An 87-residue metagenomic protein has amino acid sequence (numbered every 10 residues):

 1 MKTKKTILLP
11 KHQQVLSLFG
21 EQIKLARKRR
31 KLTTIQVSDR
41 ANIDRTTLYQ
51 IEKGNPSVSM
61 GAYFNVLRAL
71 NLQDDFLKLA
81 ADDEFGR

Functional and structural regions predicted by a protein language model:
K5-R29: A short, Lys/Arg-rich alpha-helix, primarily the initiator
E21, K31-T33, V58: Residue-level signal for the short linker/turn that defines the boundary of a DNA-recognition helix
R27, S38, L67: The alpha-helix within a helix-turn-helix
K31-Y49: Short alpha-helical DNA-recognition segment
N55-R68: Short, basic-rich loop-to-helix N-cap that marks the start of a DNA-contacting helix
L77-R87: Short, charged recognition helix plus adjacent turn of helix-turn-helix-like nucleic-acid-binding domains
